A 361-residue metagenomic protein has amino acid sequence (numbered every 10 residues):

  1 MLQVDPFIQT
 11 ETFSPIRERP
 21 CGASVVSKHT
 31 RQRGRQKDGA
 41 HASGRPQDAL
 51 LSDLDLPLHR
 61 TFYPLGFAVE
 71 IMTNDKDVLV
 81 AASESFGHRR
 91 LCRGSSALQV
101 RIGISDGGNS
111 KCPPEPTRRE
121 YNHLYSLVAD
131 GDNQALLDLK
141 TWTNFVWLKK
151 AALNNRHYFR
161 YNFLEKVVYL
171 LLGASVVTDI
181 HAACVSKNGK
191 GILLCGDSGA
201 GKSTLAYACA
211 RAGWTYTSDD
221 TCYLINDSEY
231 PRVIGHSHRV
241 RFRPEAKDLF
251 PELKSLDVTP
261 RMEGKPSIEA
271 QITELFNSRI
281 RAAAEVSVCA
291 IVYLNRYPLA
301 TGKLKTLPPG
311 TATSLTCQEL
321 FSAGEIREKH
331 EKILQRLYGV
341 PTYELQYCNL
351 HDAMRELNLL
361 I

Functional and structural regions predicted by a protein language model:
L2, V26-S198, R211-A212, C222-I361: A noncatalytic interaction/capping subdomain that flanks phosphate/NTP-handling catalytic cores
S14, S24-S27: Serine residues within intrinsically disordered or low-complexity segments
K202: Conserved lysine of the Walker
L205-A206: Post-Walker A alpha-helix
T215: Residue-level detector of anion-binding/catalytic polar loops
